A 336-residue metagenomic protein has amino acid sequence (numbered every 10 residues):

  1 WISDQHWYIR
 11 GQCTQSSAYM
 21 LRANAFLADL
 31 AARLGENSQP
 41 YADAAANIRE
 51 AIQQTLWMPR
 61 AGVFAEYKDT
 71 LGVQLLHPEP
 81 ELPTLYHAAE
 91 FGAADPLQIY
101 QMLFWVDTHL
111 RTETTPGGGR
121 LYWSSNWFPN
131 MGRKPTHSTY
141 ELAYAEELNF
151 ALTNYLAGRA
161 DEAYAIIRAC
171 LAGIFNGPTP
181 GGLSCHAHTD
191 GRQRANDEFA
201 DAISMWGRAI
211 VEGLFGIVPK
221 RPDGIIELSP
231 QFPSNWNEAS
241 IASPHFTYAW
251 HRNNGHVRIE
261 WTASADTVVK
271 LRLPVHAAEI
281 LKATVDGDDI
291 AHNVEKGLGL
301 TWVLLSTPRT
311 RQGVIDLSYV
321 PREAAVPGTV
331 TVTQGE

Functional and structural regions predicted by a protein language model:
W1-Q5: A short, charged helix-loop
W7, G11-Q39, D43, E66-P219: Active-site core of glycosidic bond-cleaving carbohydrate-active enzymes
A32, Q39, D43-A46, K282 (+1 more regions): Polar/charged alpha-helical tracts
Y41-L56, C170: Short amphipathic alpha-helical coiled-coil/interface segments
Q53-R60, F175-P178: Secretory-pathway/luminal and periplasmic proteins that interact with or process carbohydrate-rich
M58-P59, T115, S243, T284: Acidic surface patches and DE-rich sequence motifs
N149, T153-E336: Non-catalytic C-terminal accessory modules of carbohydrate-active enzymes
